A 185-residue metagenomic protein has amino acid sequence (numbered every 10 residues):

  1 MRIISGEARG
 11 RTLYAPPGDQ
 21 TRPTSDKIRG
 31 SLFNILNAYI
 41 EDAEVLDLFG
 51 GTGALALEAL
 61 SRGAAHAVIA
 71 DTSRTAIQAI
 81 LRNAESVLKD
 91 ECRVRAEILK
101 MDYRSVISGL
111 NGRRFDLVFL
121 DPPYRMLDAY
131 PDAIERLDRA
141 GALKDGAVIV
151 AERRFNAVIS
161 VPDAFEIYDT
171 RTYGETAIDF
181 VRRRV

Functional and structural regions predicted by a protein language model:
M1-V185: Class I S-adenosyl-L-methionine-dependent methyltransferase catalytic core
